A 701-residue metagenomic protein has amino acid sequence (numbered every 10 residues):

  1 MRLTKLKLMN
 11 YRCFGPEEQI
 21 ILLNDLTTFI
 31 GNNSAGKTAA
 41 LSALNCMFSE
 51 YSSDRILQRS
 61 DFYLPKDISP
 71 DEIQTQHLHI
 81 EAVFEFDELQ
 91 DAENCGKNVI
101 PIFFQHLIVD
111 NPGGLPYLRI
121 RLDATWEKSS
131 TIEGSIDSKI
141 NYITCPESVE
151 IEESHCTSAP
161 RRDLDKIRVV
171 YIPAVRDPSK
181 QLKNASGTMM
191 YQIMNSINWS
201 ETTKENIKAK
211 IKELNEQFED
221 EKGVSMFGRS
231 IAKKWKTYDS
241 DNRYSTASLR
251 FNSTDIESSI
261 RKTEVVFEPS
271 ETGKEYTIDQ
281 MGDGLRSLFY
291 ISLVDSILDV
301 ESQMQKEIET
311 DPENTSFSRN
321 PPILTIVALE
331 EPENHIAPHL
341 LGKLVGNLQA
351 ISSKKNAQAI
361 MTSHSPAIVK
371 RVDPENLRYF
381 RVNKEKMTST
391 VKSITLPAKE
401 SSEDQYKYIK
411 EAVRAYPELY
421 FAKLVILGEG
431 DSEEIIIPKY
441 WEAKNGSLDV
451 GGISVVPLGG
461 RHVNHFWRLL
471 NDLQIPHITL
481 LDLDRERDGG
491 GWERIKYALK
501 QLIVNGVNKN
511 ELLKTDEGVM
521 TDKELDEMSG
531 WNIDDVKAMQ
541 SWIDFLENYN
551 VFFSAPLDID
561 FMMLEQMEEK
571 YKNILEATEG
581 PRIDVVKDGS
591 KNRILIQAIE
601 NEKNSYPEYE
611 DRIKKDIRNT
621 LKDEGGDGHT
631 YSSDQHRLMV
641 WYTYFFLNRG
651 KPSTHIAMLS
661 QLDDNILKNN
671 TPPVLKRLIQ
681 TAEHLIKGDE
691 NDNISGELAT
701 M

Functional and structural regions predicted by a protein language model:
M1-Q105: Nucleic acid-processing catalytic cores of prokaryotic defense/repair systems
M1-S49, I260, E268-A415, L647 (+1 more regions): Switch/communication elements of ASCE P-loop NTPase nucleotide-binding domains
S52-T75, E88-A209, E275, E400-S401 (+2 more regions): Glycine-rich phosphate-binding loops of NTPases
D61-I68, F103-I108, S148-A159, L249-F251 (+8 more regions): Short alpha-helical segments and helix-capping/turn motifs at coil-helix boundaries
Q76-I80, P116-I120, D165-V169, I323-L324 (+5 more regions): Short glycine-/polar-rich loops that comprise or flank the Walker A/P-loop and associated switch/sensor motifs
Q90-N94, T131-S135, S179-K183, I368-R371 (+3 more regions): Switch/connector loops and helix/strand junctions flanking conserved nucleotide-binding motifs in nucleotide-processing
F104, R161, A412-L427, D431-M701: Acidic, Mg2+-coordinating catalytic modules of nucleic-acid enzymes
P178-G187, Y191-V327: Extended helical coiled-coil dimerization/tether regions that scaffold and oligomerize large DNA-maintenance assemblies
